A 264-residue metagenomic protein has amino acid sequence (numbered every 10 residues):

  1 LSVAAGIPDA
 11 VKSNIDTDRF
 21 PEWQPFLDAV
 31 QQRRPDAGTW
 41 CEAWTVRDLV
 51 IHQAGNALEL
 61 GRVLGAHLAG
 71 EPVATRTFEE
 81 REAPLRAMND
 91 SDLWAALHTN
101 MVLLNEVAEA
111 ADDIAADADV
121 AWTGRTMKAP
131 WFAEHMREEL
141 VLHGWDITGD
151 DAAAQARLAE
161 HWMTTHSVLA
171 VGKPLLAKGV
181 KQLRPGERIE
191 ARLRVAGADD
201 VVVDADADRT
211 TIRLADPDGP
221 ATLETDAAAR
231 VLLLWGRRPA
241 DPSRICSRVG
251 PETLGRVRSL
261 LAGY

Functional and structural regions predicted by a protein language model:
S2-K12, L58-A118, A153-A154, L158: Short, helix-capping/interhelical loops that line the mouth of catalytic, cofactor-, or ligand-binding pockets
V3-I51, L60-R62: An N-terminal domain-cap segment
F20, V50, A54, H98-M101 (+2 more regions): Generic structural concept
R34-T75, W122-V180, R230: Short, contiguous alpha-helical
E82-D117, A129-E139, D146, E187-D199 (+1 more regions): Acidic/histidine-rich alpha-helical segments that form the ligand environment of transition-metal centers
T165-V203: A glycine-rich beta-turn/hairpin centered on an aromatic-Pro dipeptide
L193-T222, D226: Acidic/His-leaning functional-site neighborhoods
D216-Y264: C-terminal interaction segments
